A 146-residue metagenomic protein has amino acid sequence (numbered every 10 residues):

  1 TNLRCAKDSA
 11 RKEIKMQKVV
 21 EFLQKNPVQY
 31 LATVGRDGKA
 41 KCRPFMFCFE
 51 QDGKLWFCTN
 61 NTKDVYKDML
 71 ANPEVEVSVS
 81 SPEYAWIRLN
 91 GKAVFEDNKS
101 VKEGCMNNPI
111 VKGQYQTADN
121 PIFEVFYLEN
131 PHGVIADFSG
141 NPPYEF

Functional and structural regions predicted by a protein language model:
T1-K15: Short, Lys/Arg-enriched N-terminal segments with co-localized hydrophobic residues within the first ~10-30 amino acids
E21-R36, V75-V79: A short, Trp-centered hydrophobic/proline-enriched beta-strand micro-motif
Y30, L55-W56, V134: General beta-strand recognition
D37-K39, E83-A85, A136: Short glycine/serine/proline-enriched coil/turn segments at secondary-structure junctions
M46-F47, V125: Short, surface-exposed charged micro-motifs
C48-Y84: A short mixed-secondary-structure module that forms the rim of ligand-binding clefts
R88-F146: Charged, gly/pro-rich active-site loop segments
